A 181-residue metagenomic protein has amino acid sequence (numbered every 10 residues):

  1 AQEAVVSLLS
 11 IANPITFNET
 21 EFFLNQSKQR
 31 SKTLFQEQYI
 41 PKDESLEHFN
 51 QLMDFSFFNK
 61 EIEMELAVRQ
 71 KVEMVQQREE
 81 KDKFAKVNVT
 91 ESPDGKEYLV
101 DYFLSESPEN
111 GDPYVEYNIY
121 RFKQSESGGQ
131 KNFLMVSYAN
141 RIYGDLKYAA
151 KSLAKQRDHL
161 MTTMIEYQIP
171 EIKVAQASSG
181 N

Functional and structural regions predicted by a protein language model:
A1-V5, A175-N181: Sec-dependent signal peptide cleavage junction
Q2-Q26: Short N-terminal edge-element motif at the start of the domain
T20-K60: Secretory pathway targeting signatures of secreted, lumenal, and periplasmic proteins
Q26, V75-D82, M164, Q168: Sec/Tat-exported extracytoplasmic proteins
Q38-P41, K86-T90, V115-E126: Hydrophobic/aromatic beta-strand elements that line small-molecule binding cavities or substrate pockets in beta-rich
F49-T90: Mid-chain, structured segments of secreted extracytoplasmic proteins
P93-D101: Short, hydrophobic/aromatic-rich segments at coil-to-beta transitions
D101-S179: Short, well-structured beta-strand
